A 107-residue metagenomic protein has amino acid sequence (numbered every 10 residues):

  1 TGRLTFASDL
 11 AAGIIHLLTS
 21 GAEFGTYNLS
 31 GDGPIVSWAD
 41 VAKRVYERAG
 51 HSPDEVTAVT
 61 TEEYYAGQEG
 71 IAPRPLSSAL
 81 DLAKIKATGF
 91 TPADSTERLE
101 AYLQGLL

Functional and structural regions predicted by a protein language model:
T1-T5, G13: A conserved pocket-lining segment of Rossmann-fold NAD(P)-dependent short-chain dehydrogenase/reductase
G2-R3, P34, R74-P75, T88-T91: Aromatic-acidic/polar surface patches that form glycan- and anion
A7, W38, T91-S95: Amphipathic alpha-helical segment in the mid-to-C-terminal domain of diverse UDP/GDP-sugar glycosyltransferases
S8, H16-N28, G33-P34: Glycine/proline-rich active-site loop of Rossmann-fold NAD(P)-dependent oxidoreductases
L10, I14, L29, V41 (+2 more regions): Non-catalytic, hydrophobic alpha-helical segments
D32-V36, D40-L80: Terminal hydrophobic/aromatic helix or amphipathic segment near a protein terminus
A49, A93-L107: Amphipathic terminal alpha-helices
